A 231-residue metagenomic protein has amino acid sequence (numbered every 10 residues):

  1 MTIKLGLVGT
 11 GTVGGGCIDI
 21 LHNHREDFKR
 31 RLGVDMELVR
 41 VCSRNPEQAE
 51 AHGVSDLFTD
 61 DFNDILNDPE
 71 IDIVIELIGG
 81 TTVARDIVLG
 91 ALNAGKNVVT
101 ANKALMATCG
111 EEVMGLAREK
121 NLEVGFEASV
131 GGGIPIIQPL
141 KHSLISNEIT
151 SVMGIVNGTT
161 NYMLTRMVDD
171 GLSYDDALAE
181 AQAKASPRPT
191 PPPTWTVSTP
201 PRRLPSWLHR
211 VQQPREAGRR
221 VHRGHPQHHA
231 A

Functional and structural regions predicted by a protein language model:
M1-N93: N-terminal glycine-/serine-/threonine-rich beta1-alpha1-beta2 phosphate-ribose binding loop of Rossmann-like
V8, T12, G16, M36 (+10 more regions): Conserved active-site and cofactor/substrate-binding residues in soluble primary-metabolism enzymes
T10, E76-G80, N102-K103, A128-S129 (+4 more regions): Glycine- and other small-residue-rich loops at beta-strand/loop junctions that grip anionic moieties
I78, A84-A94, K103-H142: Rossmann-fold NAD(P)-binding glycine/threonine-rich loop
N97-V99: A short hydrophobic/small-residue beta-strand
R118-P189, S198-T199, S206: Rossmann-like NAD(P)H-binding beta-loop-alpha module
A177-A231: Substrate-binding/catalytic subdomain of NAD(P)-dependent oxidoreductase enzymes
